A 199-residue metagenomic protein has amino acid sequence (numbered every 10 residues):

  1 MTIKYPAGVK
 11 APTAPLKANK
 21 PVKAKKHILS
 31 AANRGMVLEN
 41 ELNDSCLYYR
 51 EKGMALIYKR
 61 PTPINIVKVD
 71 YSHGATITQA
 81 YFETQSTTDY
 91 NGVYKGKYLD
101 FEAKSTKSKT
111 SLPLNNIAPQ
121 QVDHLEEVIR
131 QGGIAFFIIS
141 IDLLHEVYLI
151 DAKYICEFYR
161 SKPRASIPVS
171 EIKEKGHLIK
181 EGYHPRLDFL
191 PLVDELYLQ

Functional and structural regions predicted by a protein language model:
T2-K25, K173-Q199: Charged phosphate-binding loop/patch that engages nucleotide di/tri-phosphates or the phosphate backbone of nucleic
K17, P21-I77: Acidic-basic catalytic patches of nuclease active cores, encompassing PD-(D/E)XK and other metal-cofactor nuclease
M54, V69-D70, Y81-T84, T88-G92 (+1 more regions): Positively charged, polar, low-complexity stretches
E83-T87, Y94-Y98, R130-G132: Short connector loops at helix/strand junctions that flank enzyme active sites, especially segments positioning acidic
D89-K109: Conserved catalytic cores of phosphodiester-cleaving nucleases, focusing on short active-site segments
K104-Q131: Mg2+/Mn2+-dependent nuclease catalytic core
E126-C156: Nucleic-acid nuclease catalytic cores
I150-I172: Short, electropositive alpha-helical surface patch
